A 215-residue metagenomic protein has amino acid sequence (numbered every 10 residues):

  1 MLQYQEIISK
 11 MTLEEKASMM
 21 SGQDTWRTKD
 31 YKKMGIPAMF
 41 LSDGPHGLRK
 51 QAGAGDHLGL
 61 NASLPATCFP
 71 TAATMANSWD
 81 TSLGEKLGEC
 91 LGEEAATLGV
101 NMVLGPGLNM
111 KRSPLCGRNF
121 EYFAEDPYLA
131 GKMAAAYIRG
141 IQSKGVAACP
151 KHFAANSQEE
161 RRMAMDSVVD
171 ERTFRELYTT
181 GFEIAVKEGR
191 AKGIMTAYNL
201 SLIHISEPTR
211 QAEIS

Functional and structural regions predicted by a protein language model:
M1-S206, R210: Glycoside hydrolase catalytic-domain context in secreted enzymes
I214-S215: Hydrophobic alpha-helical segments, chiefly the membrane-spanning helices and signal/signal-anchor peptides
